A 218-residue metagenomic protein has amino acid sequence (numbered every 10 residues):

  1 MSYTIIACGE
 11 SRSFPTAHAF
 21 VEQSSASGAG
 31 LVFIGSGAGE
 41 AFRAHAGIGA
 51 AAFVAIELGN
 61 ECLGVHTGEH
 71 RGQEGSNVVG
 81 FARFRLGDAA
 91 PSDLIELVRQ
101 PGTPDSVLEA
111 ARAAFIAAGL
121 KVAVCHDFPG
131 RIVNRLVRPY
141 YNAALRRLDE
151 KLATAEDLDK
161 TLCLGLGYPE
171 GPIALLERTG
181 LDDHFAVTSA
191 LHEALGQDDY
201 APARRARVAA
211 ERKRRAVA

Functional and structural regions predicted by a protein language model:
M1-S11, F33: Short hydrophobic beta-strand segments
R12-T16: Short N-terminal binding/cap micro-motifs at the start of the first secondary-structure element
H18-A29: Short acidic low-complexity segments
G35-C125: Rossmann-fold dinucleotide-binding core
A38, G59-N60, R85-L86, P129 (+2 more regions): Glycine-rich beta-alpha junction loops
D88-R99, E109-A118, H126-E150, L166-E170 (+1 more regions): Active-site-proximal catalytic alpha-helix in oxidoreductases
E150-D157: Short, charged, surface-exposed loops that flank catalytic or proteolytic processing sites
K160-A218: Interdomain hinge/lid region at the active-site interface of Rossmann-like NAD(P)-dependent oxidoreductases
